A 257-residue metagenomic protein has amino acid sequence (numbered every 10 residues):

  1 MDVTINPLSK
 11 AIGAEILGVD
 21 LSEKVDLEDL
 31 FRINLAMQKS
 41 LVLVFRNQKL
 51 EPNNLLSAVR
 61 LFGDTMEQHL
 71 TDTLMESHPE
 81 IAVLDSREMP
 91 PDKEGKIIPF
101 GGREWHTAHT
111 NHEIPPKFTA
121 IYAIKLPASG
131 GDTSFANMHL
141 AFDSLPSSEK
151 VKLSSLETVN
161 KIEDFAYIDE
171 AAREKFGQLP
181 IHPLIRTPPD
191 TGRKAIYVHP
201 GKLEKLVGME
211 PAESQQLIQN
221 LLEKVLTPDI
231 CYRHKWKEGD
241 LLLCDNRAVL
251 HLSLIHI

Functional and structural regions predicted by a protein language model:
M1-L241, R247-I255: Non-heme Fe(II) oxygenase catalytic core, chiefly the N-lobe of the double-stranded beta-helix
